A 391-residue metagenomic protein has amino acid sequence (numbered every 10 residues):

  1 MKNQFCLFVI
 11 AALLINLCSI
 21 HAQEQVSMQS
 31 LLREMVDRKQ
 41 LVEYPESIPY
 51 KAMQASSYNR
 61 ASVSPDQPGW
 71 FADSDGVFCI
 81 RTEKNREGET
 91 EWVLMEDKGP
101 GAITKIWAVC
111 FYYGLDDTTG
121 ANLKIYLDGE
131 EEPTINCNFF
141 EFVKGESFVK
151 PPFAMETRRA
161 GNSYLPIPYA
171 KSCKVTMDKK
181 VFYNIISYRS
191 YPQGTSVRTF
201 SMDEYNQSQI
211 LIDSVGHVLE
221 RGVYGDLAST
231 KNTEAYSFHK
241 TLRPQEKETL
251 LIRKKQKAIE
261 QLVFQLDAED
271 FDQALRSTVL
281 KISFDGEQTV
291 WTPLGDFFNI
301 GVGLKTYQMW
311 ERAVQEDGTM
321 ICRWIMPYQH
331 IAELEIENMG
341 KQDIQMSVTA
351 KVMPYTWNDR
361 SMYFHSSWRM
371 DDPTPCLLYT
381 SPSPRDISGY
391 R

Functional and structural regions predicted by a protein language model:
M1-L7: Bacterial N-terminal signal peptides that target proteins for export
F8-N16: Bacterial N-terminal signal peptides
E24-L165, S187, E220-L304: An N-terminus-focused feature that recognizes amino-terminal "leader" regions
G145-K174, K180, Y307-H330: Beta-sandwich interaction modules
F182-R189, D343-A350: Edge beta-strands of jelly-roll/beta-sandwich modules across compartments, strongly enriched in secreted/luminal
T195-D203, A350-L377: A short "linker-to-beta-strand initiation" element
I336-N338: Asparagine-centered strand-capping/turn motif at beta-strand->loop junctions
Y379-D386: Conserved small/polar residues in nucleotide/adenosyl-binding loops
